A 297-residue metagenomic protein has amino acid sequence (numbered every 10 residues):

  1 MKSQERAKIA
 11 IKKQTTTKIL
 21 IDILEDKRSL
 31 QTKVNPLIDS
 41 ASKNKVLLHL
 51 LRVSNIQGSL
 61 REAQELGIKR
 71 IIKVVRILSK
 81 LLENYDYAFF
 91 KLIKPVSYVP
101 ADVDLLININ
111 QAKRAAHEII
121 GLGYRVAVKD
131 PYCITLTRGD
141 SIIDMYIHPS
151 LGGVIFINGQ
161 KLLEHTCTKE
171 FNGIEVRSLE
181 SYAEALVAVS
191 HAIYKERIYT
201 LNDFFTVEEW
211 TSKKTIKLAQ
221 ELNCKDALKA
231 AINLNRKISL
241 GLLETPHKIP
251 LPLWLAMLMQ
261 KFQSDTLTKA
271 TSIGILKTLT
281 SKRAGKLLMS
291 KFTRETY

Functional and structural regions predicted by a protein language model:
M1-A101, I107-Y297: Conserved NTP-donor binding/palm subdomain of two-metal-ion nucleotidyltransferases/polymerases, i.e., the charged
